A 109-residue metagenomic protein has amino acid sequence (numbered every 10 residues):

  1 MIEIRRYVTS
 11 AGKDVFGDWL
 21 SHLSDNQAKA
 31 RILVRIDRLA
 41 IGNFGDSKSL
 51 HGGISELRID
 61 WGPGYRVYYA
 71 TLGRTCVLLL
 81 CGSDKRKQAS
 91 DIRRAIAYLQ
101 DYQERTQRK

Functional and structural regions predicted by a protein language model:
M1-P63, G73-V77, S83-K109: Basic, Lys/Arg-enriched alpha-helical interface segments
R66-A70: Short beta-strand motif preference
